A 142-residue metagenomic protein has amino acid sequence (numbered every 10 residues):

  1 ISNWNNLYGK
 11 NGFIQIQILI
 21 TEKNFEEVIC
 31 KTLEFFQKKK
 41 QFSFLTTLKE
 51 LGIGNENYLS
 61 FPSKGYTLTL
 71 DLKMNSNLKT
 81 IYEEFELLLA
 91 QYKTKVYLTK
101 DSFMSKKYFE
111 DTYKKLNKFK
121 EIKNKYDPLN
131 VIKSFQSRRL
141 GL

Functional and structural regions predicted by a protein language model:
I1-D111: Substrate-recognition/cap regions that form aromatic- and gly/pro-loop-enriched pockets for small-molecule ligands
A90-L142: Activity-critical C-terminal alpha-helical subdomain
